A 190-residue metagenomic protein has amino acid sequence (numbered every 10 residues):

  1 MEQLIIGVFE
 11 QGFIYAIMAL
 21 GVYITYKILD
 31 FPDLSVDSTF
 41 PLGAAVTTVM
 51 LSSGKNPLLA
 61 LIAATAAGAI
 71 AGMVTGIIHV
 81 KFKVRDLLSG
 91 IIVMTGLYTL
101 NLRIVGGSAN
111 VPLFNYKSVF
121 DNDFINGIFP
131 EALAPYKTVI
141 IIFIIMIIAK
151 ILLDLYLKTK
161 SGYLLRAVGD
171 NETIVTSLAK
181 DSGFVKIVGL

Functional and structural regions predicted by a protein language model:
M1-M18, V46, S53-L59, E131 (+1 more regions): Membrane-interfacial amphipathic/re-entrant helices at transmembrane-helix boundaries
F13, S38, L58-A66, L88 (+2 more regions): Hydrophobic alpha-helical transmembrane segments
A19, A44-T48, Y98-T99, I142-L153: Hydrophobic core segments of alpha-helical transmembrane domains in multi-pass membrane transport and ion-translocation
I24, V49, S53, M73 (+3 more regions): Membrane-interface helix caps of multi-pass small-molecule transporters
T25-G43, I78-I92, L164: Short, non-helical or kinked segments that cap or interrupt transmembrane helices
K55-T95: Alpha-helical transmembrane segments within multi-pass membrane transporters and channels
A71, P135-L190: Helix-loop-helix "hairpin" substructures at the membrane interface of multi-pass membrane proteins
L97-I128: Extracellular/periplasmic helix-loop junction at the C-terminal end of a transmembrane helix in multi-pass membrane
